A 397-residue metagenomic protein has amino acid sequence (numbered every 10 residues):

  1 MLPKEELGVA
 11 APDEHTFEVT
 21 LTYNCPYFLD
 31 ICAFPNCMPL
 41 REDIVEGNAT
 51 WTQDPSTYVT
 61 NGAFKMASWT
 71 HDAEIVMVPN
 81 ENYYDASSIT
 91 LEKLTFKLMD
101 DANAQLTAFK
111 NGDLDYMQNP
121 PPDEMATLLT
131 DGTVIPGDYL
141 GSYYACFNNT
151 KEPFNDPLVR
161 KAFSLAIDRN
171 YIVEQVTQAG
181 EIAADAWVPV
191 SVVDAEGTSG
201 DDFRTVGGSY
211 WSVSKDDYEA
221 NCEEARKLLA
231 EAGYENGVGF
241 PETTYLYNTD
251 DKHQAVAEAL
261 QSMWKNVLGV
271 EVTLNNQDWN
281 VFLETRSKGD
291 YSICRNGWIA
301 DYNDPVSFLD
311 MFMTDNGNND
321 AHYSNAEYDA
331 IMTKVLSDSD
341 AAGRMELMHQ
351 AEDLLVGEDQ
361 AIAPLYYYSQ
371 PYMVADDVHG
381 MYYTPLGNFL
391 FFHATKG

Functional and structural regions predicted by a protein language model:
M1-A10, D217-E219, E271-F282, S307-A375 (+1 more regions): Extracytoplasmic/peripheral linker and loop segments enriched in polar/acidic and small residues with frequent Thr/Pro
L2-E6, E14-T16, L21-K93, N103 (+1 more regions): Gly/Pro-rich hinge or "lid" segments in bacterial periplasmic/extracellular proteins
P3, P26-C32, E174, A232-K252 (+2 more regions): Bilobed periplasmic-binding protein-like "clamshell/Venus-flytrap" ligand-binding domains
E14-T20, G62-A63, L91-K93, G141-V190 (+4 more regions): Alpha-helical secondary-structure segments
A67-V78, T95-K151, N170, E174-V176 (+1 more regions): Extracellular/periplasmic solute-recognition and catalytic clefts
A183-E231, D250-Q254: Structural transition elements
K215-C222, R226-A300, Q370: Ligand/substrate-recognition segments at binding pockets and active sites
Y372-G397: Long beta-strand-rich cores associated with HINT superfamily self-processing modules
